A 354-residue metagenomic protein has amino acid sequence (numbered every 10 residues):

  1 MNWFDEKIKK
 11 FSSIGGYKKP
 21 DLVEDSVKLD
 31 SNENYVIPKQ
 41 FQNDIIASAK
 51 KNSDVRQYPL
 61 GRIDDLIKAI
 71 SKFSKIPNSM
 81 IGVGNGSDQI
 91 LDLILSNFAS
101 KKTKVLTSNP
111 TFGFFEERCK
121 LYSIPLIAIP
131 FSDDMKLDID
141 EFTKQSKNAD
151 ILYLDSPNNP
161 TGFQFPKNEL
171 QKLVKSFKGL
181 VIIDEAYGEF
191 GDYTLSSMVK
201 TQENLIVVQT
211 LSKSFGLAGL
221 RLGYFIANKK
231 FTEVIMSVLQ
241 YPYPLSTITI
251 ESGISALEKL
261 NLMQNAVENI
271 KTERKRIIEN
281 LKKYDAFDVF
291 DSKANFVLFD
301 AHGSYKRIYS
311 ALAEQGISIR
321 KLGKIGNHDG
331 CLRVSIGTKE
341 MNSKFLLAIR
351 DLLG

Functional and structural regions predicted by a protein language model:
M1-Q57, N148: N-terminal "arm"/small-domain region of PLP-dependent enzymes with the aminotransferase-like
Q40, S304-S310, M341-K344: Short, conserved charged micro-motifs
D64-K104: Phosphate-binding glycine-rich loop
N97-L154: PLP-dependent aminotransferase-like
D133-E189: Active-site phosphate-binding strand-loop segment of PLP-dependent enzymes
N168, E314-Q315, K324-G354: PLP-dependent enzyme catalytic core of the Aspartate aminotransferase-like
N204-K283, F287-F290: PLP-dependent aminotransferase class I/II
K271, Y284-Q315: Conserved PLP-binding catalytic core of the aspartate aminotransferase-like
